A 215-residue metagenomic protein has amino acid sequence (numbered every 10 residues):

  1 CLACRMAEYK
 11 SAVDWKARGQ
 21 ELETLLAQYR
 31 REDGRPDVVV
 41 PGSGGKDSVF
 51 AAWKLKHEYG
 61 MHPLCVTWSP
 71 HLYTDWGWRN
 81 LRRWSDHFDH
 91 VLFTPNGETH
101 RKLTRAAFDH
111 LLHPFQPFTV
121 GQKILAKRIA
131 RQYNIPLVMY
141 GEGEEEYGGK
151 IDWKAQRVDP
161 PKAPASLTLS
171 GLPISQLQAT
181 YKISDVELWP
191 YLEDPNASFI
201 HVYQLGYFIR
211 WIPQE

Functional and structural regions predicted by a protein language model:
C1-V38, K54-E215: Nucleotide-activated chemistry modules centered on ATP-dependent adenylation/adenylyltransferase
V38-D47: Short, glycine-rich nucleotide/cofactor-binding loops
F50-A51: Hydrophobic positions on the alpha1 helix immediately C-terminal to the Walker A/P-loop
